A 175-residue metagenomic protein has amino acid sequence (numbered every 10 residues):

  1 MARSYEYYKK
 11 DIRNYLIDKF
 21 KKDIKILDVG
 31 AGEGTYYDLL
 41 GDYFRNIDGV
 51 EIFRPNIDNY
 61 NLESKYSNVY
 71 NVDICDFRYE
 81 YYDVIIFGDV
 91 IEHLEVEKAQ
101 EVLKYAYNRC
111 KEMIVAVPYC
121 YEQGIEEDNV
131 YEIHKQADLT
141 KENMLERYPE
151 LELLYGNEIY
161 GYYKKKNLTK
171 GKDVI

Functional and structural regions predicted by a protein language model:
M1-Y81, E97-L103, N129-E146, L153-N167 (+1 more regions): Conserved N-terminal segment of class I S-adenosyl-L-methionine
I86: A conserved beta-strand element that flanks and buttresses the S-adenosyl-L-methionine
V90-H93: Hydrophobic adenine-recognition pocket in adenosine-nucleotide-binding enzymes
Y105-R109: Conserved helix-to-beta-strand junction in the class I
C110-C120: Conserved beta-strand signature within the Rossmann-like core of class I S-adenosyl-L-methionine
E122-E127: A short acidic, helix-capping loop that chelates divalent metal ions and anchors anionic groups
